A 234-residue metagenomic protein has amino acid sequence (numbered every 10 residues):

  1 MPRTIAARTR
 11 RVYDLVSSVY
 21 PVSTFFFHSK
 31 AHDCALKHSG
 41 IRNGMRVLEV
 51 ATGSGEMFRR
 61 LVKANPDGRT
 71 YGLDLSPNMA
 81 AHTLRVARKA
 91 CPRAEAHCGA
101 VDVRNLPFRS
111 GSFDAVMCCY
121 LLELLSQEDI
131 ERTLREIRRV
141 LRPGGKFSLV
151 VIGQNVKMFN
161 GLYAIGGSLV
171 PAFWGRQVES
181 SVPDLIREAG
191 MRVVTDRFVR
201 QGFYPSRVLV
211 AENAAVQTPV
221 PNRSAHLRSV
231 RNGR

Functional and structural regions predicted by a protein language model:
F26-N43: Conserved alpha-helix/loop element of class I SAM-dependent methyltransferases that forms part of the SAM/SAH-binding
L48-V50, S54-N105: Class I SAM-dependent methyltransferase SAM/SAH-binding core
R104-V116: A short acidic, Gly/Pro-enriched loop at the edge of an enzyme's catalytic core that lines a small-molecule cofactor
A115-E128: A short SAM/SAH-binding and catalytic strip from SAM-dependent methyltransferases
E131-P143: A short glycine-rich, Lys/Arg-flanked "PGG" loop and its adjoining helix->strand segment in the class I
G144-V151: Conserved beta-strand signature within the Rossmann-like core of class I S-adenosyl-L-methionine
W174-G190: Short alpha-helix
G190-M191, R197-R234: Core SAM-dependent methyltransferase catalytic element
